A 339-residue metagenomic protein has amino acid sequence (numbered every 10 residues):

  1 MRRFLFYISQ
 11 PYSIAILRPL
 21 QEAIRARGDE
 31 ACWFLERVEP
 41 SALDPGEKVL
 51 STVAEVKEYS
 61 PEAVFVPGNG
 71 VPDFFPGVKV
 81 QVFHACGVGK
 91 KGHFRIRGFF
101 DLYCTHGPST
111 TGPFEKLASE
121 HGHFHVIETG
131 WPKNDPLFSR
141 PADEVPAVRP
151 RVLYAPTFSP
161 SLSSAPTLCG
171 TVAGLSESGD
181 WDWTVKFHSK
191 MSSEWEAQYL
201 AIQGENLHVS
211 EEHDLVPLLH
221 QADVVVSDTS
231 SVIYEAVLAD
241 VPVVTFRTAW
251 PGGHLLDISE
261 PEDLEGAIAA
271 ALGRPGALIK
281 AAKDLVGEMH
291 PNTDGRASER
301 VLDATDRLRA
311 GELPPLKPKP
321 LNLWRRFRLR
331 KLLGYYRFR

Functional and structural regions predicted by a protein language model:
M1-R3, F124, R149-V152: Nucleotide donor/acceptor-binding cores
L5-S139: Active-site and donor-binding regions of nucleotide-sugar-utilizing enzymes
S13-R27, K133-Y199, T293, A297-E299: Conserved catalytic-core segment of nucleotide-activated headgroup transferases in glycan assembly
C32-D44, S178-E211: Catalytic donor nucleotide-activated moiety binding site of glycosyltransferases and closely related
V66, T105, V226-S227, I258: Short beta-strand scaffold positions
G70, F75-F83, E212-L255: A donor-sugar binding/catalytic signature common to diverse glycosyltransferases and related nucleotide-sugar
H121-H125, S231-T293: Catalytic binding pocket for nucleotide-activated donors in carbohydrate/polymer assembly enzymes
G266, L272-R339: C-terminal amphipathic helix plus adjacent low-complexity, charged tail appended to glycosyltransferase catalytic
